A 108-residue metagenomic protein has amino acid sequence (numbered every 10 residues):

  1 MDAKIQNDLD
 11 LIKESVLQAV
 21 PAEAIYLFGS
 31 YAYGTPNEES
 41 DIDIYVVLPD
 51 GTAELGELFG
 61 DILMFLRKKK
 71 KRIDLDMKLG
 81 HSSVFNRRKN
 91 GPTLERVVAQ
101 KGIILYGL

Functional and structural regions predicted by a protein language model:
M1-A24, Y33-E38, P49-L108: Catalytic core of pol beta-like nucleotidyltransferases
F28-S30: Glycine-rich beta-strand-to-loop/alpha-helix junction loops that act as flexible
I42-V47: Short beta-strand->loop micro-motif that forms the acidic, two-metal-ion catalytic signature in nucleotide-processing
